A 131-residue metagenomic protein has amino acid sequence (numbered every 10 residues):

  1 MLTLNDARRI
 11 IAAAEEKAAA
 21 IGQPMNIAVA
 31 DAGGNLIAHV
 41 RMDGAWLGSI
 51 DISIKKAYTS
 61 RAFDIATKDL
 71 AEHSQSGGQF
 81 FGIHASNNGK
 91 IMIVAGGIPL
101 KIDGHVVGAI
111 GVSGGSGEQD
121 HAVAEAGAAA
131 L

Functional and structural regions predicted by a protein language model:
M1-L131: Flexible, solvent-exposed loop/hinge segments and secondary-structure transition points
